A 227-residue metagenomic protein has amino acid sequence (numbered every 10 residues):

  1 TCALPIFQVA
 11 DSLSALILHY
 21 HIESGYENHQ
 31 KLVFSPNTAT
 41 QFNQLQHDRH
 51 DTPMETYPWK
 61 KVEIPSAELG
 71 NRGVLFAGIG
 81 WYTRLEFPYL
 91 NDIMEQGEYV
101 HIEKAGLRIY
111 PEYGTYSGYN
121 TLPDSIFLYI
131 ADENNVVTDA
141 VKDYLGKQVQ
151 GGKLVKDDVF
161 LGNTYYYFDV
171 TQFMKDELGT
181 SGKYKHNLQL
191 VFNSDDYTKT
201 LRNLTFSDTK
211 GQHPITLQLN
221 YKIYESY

Functional and structural regions predicted by a protein language model:
T1-Y227: Secreted, disulfide-rich extracellular signaling modules
